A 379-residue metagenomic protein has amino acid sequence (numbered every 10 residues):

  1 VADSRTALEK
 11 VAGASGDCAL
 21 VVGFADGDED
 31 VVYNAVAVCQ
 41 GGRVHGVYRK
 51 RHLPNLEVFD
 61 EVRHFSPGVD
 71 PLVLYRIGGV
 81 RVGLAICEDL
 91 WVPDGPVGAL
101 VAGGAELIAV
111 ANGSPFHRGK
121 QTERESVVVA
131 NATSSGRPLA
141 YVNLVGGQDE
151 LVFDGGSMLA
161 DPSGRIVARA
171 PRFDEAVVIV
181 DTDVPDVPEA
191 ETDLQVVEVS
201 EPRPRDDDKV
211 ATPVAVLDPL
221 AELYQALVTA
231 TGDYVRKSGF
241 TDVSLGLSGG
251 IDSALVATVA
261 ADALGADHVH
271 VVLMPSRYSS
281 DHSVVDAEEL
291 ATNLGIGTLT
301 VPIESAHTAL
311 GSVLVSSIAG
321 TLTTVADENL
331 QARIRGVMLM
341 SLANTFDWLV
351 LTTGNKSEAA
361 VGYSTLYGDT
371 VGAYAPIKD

Functional and structural regions predicted by a protein language model:
V1-G246, D262: Enzyme catalytic cores with a strong preference for nitrogen-chemistry domains
A2, G119, E123, Q148 (+7 more regions): Alpha-helix capping and helix-loop boundary segments enriched in small/acidic/polar residues
Y48, G119-K120, L151, S283 (+2 more regions): Short glycine-/acidic-enriched loop or helix-start segments at secondary-structure transitions that form or flank
K50-D70, G78-G79, A102-G104, L264 (+2 more regions): Active-site adenylate/phosphate-handling loop in enzymes that bind or generate adenylated species
G83, Y141, V152, M158-L159 (+11 more regions): Structured core elements
A109, L220, T241-L247, I251-E288: ATP-dependent adenylation/pyrophosphate-handling site
S135, R165, Y234-T241, A261-V271 (+5 more regions): Secondary-structure transition/capping motifs at alpha-helix termini and the adjoining loop/turn into the next element
V177-I179, E198-V210, H268-A326, A332: A conserved beta-strand->alpha-helix junction
